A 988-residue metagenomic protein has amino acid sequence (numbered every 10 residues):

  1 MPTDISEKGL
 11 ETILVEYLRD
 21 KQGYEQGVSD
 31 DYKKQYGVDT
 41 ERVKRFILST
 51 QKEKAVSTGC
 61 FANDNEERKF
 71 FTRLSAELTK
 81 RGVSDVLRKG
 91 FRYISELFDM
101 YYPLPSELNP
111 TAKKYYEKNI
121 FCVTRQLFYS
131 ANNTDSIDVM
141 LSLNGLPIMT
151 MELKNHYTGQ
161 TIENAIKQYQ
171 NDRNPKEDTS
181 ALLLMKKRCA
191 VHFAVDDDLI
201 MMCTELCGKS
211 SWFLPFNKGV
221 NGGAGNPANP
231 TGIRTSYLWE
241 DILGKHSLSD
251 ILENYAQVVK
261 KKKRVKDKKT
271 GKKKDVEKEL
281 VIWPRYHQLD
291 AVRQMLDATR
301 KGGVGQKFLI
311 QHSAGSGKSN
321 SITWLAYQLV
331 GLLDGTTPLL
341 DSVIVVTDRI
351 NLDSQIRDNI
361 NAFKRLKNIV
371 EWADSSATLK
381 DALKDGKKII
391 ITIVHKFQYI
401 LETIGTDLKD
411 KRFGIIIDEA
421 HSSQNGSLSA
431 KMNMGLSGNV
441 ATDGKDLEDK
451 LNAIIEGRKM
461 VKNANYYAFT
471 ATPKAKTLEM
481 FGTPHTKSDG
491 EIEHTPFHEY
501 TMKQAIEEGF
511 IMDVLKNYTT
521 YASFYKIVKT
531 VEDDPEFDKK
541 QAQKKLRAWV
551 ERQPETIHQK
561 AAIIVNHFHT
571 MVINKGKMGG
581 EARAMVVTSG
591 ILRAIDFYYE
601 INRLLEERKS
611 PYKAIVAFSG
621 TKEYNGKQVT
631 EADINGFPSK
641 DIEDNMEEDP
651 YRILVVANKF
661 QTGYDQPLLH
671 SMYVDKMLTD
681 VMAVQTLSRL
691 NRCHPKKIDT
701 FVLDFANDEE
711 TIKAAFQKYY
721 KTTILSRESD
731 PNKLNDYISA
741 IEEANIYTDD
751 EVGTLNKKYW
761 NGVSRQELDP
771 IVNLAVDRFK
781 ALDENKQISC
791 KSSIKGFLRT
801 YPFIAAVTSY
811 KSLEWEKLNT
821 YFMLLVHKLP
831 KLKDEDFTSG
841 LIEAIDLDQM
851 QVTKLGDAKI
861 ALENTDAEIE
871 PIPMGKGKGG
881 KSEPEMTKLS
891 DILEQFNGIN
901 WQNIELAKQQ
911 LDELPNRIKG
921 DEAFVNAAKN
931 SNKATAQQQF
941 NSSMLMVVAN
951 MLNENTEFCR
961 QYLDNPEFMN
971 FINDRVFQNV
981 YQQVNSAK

Functional and structural regions predicted by a protein language model:
P2-S342, N351, Q355-L366, H395 (+2 more regions): ATP-dependent helicase/translocase motor core
K44-F61, N65-K69, K269-K274, Q306 (+9 more regions): Catalytic cores and motor modules of nucleic-acid processing enzymes
N229-G232, K476-E581, Y598: Interdomain helical connector at the RecA1-RecA2 junction of SF1/SF2 helicase-like NTPases
N361-E402: Inter-Walker segment of RecA-like/P-loop motor cores
K387-E419, S423-M434, T442-E456, N635-E643 (+1 more regions): Conserved RecA-like ASCE ATPase "motif II neighborhood" in helicase/translocase motors
N425-V514: Post-DEXD/H (motif II) to motif III coupling segment of the RecA-like Helicase ATP-binding lobe
A548-V656: Conserved C-terminal RecA-like helicase domain
R689-K718: Conserved segment of the helicase C-terminal RecA-like domain
